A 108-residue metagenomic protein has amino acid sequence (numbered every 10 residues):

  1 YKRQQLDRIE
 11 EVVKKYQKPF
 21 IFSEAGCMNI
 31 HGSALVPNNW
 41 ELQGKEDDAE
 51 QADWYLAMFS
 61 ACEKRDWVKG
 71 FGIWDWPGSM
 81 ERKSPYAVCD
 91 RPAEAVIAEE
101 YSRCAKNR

Functional and structural regions predicted by a protein language model:
Y1-Q4: Conserved small/polar residues in nucleotide/adenosyl-binding loops
L6-I21, F59-K64: Short amphipathic alpha-helices and their capping/turn segments at secondary-structure boundaries
P19-E24, K69-I73: Structural recognition of the beta-strand scaffold that forms the well-ordered cores of secreted hydrolase catalytic
M28-I30: Active-site environment of divalent metal-dependent phosphoester hydrolases
G32-A57, A61-R108: Aromatic-rich peripheral "rim/lid" segments of glycoside hydrolase catalytic domains that contact and position glycan
